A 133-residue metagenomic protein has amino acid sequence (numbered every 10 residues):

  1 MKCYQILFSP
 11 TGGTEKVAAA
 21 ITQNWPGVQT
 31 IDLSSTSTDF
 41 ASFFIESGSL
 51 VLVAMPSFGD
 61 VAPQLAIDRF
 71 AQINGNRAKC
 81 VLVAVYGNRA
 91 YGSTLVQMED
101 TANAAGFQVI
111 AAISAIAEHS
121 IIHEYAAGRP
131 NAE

Functional and structural regions predicted by a protein language model:
M1-T36, F40-E133: FMN-binding flavodoxin-like domain, especially the glycine-rich phosphate-binding loop
